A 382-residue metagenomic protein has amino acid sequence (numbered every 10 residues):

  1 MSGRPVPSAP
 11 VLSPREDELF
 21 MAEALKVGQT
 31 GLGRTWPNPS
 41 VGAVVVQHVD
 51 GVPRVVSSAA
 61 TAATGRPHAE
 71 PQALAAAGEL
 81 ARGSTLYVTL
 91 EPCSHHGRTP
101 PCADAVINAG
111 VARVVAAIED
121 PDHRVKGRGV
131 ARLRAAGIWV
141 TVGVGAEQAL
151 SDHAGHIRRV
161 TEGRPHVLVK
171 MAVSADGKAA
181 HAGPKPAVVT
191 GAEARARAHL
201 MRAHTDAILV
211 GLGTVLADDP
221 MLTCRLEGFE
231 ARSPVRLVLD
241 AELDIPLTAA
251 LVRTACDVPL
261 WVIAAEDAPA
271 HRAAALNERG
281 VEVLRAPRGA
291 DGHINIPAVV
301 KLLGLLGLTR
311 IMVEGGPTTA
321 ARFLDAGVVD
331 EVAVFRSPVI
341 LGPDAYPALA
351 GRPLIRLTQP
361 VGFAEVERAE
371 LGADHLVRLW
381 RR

Functional and structural regions predicted by a protein language model:
S2-N38, R98, H166-V167, M171-R382: Enzymes that bind and transform nitrogen-containing heteroaromatic metabolites
E23, A76, A105, S151-D152 (+1 more regions): Generic alpha-helical secondary-structure signal
G33-P37, V130, V144-A172: Proteins enriched for Cys/Gly/acidic motifs involved in redox and nucleic-acid/cofactor modification
P39, R54, E79-R82, A109 (+4 more regions): Structured loop/turn residues at beta-strand edges in well-structured enzyme cores
G42: Helix-turn-helix
V45-Q148, V235, W261, A268 (+1 more regions): Zn2+-dependent cytidine deaminase-like catalytic core
Q47-H48, T161-E162, W380-R382: Active-site beta-strand termini and strand-to-loop segments that position acidic
H96, G110, D152-R164, V281-R288: Short secondary-structure boundary segments
